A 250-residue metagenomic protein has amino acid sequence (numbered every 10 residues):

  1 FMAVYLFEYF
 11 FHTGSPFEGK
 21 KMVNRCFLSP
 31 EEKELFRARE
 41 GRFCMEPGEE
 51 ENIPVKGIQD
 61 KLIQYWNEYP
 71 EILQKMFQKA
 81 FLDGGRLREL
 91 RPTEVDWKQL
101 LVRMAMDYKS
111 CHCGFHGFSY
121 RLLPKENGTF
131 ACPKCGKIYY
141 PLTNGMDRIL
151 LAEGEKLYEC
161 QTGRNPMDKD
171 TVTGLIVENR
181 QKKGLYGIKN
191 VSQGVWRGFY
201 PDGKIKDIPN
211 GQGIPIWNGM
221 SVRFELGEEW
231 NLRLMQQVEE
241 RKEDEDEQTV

Functional and structural regions predicted by a protein language model:
Y5-Q74: Conserved C-lobe activation region of Hanks-type protein kinase-like domains
F77-Y108: Terminal C-lobe "cap" of eukaryotic-type protein kinase domains
L101-S110, K137-M146: Short domain-boundary/entry signatures in modular proteins, especially in secreted/extracellular architectures
S110-G114, T129-C135: Short cysteine-rich clusters marking metal-coordination/redox-active sites
F115-E126, I138-Y140: Cys/His-rich microdomains that often coordinate metals
Y139-Q181: N-terminal beta-hairpin/loop module of FHA
I188-S192: Asparagine-centered strand-capping/turn motif at beta-strand->loop junctions
F199-V250: C-terminal boundary/linker segments immediately following FHA domains
